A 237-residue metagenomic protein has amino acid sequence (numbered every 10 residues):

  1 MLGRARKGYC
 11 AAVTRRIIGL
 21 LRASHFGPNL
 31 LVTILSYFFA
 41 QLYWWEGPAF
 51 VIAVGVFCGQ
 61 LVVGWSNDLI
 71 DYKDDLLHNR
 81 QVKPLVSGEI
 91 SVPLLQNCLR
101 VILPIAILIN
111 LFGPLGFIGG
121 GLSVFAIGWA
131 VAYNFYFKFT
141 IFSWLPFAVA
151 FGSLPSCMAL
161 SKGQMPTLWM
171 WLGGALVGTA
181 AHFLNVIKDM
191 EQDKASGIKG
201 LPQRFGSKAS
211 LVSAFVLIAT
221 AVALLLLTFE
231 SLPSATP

Functional and structural regions predicted by a protein language model:
L2-P237: Multi-pass alpha-helical membrane architecture of UbiA-family and related isoprenoid/lipid prenyltransferases
